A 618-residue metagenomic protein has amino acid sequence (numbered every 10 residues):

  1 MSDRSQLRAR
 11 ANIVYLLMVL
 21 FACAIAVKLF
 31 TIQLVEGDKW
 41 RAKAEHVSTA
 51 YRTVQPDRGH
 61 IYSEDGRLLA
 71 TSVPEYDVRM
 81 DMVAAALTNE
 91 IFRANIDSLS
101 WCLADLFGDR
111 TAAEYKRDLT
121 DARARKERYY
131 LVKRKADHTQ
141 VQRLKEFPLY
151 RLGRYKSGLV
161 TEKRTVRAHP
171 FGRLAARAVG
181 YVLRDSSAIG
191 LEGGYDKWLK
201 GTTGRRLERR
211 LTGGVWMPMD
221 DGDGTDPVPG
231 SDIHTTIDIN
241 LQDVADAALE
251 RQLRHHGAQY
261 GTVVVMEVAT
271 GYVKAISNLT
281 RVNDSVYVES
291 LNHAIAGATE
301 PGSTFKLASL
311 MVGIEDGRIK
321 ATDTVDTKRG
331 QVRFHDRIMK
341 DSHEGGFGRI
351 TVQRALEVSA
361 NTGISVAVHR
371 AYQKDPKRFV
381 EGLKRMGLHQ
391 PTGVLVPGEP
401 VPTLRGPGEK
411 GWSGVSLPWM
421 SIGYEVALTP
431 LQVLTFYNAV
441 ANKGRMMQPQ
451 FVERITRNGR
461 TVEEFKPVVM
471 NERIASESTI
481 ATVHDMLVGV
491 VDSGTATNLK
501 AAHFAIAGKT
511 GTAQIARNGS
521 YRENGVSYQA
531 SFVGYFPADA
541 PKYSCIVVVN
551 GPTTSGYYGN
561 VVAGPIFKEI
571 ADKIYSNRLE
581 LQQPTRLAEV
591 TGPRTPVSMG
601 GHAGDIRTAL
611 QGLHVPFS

Functional and structural regions predicted by a protein language model:
S5-K39: Hydrophobic alpha-helical transmembrane signal-anchor segments
R8, A70, R210-G224, V228 (+3 more regions): Beta-lactam-recognizing serine transpeptidase/beta-lactamase-like catalytic domain environment
T49-P74: Short extracytoplasmic
T53-P56, G257-Y260, D326: Short, small/polar residue-rich loop motifs at catalytic or cofactor-binding pockets
P56, S72-V83, V182, A275-N283: Short beta->alpha transition motifs characteristic of CBS
V78-R93, R281-A294: A short, polar/charged loop-to-alpha-helix boundary motif
S98-D105, R117-P229, I546-V547, P565 (+2 more regions): Small/polar-residue-rich segments within soluble enzyme cores
T461-V469, V561-S618: Short, gly/Ser/Thr-rich active-site loops of penicillin-recognizing serine hydrolases
